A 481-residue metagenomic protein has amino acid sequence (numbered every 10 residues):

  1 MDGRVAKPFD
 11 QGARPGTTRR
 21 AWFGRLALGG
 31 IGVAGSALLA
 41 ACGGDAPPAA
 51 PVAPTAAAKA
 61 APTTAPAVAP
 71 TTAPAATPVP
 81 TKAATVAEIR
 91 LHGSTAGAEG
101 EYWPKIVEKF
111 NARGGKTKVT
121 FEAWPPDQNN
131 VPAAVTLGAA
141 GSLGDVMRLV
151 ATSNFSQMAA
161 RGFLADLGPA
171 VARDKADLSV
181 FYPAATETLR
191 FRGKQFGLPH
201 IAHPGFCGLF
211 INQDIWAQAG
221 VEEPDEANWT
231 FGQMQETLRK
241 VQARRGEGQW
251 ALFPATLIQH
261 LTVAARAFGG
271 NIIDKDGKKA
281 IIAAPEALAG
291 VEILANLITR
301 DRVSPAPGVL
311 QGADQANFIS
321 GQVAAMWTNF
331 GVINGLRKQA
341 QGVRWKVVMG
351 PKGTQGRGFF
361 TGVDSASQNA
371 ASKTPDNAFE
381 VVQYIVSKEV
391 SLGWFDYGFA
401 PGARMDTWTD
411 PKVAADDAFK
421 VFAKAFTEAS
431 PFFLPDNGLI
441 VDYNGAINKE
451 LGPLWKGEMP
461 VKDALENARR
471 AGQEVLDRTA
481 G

Functional and structural regions predicted by a protein language model:
M1-G24, L28-A41: N-terminal secretory signal peptides
G43-P51: Bacterial lipoprotein signal-peptidase II cleavage site
V79, V150-F206, T237, G342 (+2 more regions): Hinge/lid segment of periplasmic solute-binding proteins
P80-K82, A184, W345, D396-K449 (+2 more regions): Long, aromatic- and glycine/proline-rich binding clefts that accommodate carbohydrate-like moieties
T85-A87, E108, A112-T120, T136 (+8 more regions): Extracytoplasmic/periplasmic substrate-recognition and gating elements
T85-R90, A96-S153: Early extracytoplasmic/lumenal segment of secretory-pathway proteins
T152-F163, A185-P224, P254-D276, F360-N369 (+1 more regions): Periplasmic solute-binding protein
Q235-K240, D276-G308: Glycine-centered hinge/linker elements that transmit conformational signals in sensory and ligand-binding systems
